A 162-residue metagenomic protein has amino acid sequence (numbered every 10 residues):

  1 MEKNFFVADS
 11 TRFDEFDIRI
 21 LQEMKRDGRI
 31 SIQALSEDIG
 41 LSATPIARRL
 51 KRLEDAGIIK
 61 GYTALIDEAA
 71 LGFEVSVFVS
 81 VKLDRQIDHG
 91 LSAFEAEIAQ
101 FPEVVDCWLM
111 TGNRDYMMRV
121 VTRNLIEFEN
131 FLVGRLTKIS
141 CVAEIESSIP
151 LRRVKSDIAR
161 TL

Functional and structural regions predicted by a protein language model:
M1-L162: A compositional/biophysical signature of low hydrophobicity enriched in polar/charged and small residues
